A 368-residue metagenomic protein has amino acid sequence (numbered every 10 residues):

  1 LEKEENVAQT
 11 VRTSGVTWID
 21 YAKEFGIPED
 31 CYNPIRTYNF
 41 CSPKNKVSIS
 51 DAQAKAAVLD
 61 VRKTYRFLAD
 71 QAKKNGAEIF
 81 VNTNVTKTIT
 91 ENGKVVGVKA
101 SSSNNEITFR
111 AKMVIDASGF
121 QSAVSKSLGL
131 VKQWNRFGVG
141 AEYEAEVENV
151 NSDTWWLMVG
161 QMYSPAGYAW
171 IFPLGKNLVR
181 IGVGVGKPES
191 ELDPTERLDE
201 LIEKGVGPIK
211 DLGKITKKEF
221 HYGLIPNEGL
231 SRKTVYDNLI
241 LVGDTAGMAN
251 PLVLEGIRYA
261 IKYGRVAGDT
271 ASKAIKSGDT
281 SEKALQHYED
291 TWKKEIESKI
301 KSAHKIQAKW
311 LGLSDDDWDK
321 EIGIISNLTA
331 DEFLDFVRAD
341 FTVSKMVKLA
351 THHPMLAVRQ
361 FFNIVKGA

Functional and structural regions predicted by a protein language model:
L1, I115, G243: Active-site flanking residues adjacent to catalytic metal/cofactor-binding acidic residues
L1-V11: Glycine-rich FAD pyrophosphate-binding loop
E5-V7, K46-V47, N177, A246-A249: A short, flexible beta-alpha/helix-coil linker loop
G15-I19, Q133: Short, hinge-like loop/turn segments at secondary-structure boundaries
W18-F67, N82: A conserved beta-strand/loop capping segment in the N-terminal third of enzymes that catalyze redox or closely related
Q71-G213, P226-S231, G247: Predominantly flavin-linked oxidoreductase catalytic cores and closely associated redox partners
E189-T270, K276, E282: FAD/FMN-dependent oxidoreductases across multiple families
S272-A368: C-terminal helical "tail/cap" subdomain of flavin- and related membrane-associated enzymes
